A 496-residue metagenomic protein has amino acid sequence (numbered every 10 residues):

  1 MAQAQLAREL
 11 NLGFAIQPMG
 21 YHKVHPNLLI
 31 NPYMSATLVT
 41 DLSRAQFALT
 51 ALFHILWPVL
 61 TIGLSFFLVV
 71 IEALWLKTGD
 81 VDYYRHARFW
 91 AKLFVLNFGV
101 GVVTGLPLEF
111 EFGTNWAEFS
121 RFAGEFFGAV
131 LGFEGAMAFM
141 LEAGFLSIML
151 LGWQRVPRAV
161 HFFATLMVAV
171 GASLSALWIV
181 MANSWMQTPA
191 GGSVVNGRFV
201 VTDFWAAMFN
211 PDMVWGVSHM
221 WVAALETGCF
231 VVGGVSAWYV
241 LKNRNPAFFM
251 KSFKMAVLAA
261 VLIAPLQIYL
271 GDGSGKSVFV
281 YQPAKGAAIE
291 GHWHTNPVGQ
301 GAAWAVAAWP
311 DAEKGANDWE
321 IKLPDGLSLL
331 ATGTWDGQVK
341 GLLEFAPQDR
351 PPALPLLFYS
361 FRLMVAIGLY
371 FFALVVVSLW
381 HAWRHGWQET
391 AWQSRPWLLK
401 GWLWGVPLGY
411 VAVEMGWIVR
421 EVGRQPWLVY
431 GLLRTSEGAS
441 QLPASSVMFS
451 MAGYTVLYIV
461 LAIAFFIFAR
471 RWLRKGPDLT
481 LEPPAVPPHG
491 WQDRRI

Functional and structural regions predicted by a protein language model:
M1-Y33: N-terminal amphipathic/basic-hydrophobic helices that include classical n-h-c signal peptides and signal-anchor
L28-I496: Polytopic transmembrane helical bundles with strong interfacial aromatic enrichment
